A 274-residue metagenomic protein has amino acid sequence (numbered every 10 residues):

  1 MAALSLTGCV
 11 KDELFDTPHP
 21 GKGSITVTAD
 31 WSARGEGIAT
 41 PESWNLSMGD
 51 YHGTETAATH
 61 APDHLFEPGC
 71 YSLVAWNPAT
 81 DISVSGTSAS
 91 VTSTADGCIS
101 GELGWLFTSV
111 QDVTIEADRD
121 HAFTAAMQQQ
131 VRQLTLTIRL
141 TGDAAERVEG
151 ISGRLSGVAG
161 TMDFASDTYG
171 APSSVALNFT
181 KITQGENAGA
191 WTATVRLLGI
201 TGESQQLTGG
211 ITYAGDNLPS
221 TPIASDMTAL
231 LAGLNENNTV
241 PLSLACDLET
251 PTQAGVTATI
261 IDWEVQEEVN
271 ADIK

Functional and structural regions predicted by a protein language model:
A2-S32, E264-K274: Bacterial Sec-dependent N-terminal signal peptides
H19-P20, T124-V131: Conserved "repeat-terminator" motif of extracellular CCP/Sushi domains
G21-V27, Y71, R132-L134: Short structural boundary motif marking the start of a folded domain
V27-P41, T137-E146: Structural motif
A39-A89, E149-A232: Tryptophan-paired
T80-A122, D216-Q253: Structured interaction patches on ligand/partner-binding surfaces of diverse proteins
Q128-S156: Short, surface-exposed binding/anchoring microloops in extracellular/periplasmic proteins
L248-K274: Eukaryotic extended interaction platforms
